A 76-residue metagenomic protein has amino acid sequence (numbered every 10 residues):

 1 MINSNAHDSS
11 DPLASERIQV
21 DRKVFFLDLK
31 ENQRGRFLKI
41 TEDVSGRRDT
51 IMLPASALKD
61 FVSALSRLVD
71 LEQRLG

Functional and structural regions predicted by a protein language model:
M1-G76: Positively charged, low-complexity terminal tracts and the immediately adjacent first secondary-structure elements
